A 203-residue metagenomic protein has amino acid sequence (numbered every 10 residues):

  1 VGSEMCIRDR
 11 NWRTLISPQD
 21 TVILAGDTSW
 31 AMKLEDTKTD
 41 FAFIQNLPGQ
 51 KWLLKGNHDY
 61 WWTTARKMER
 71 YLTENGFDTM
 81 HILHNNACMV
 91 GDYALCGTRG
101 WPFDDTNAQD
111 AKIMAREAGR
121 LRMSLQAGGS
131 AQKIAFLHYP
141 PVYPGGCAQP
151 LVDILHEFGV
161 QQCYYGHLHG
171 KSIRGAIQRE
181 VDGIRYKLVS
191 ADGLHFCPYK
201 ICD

Functional and structural regions predicted by a protein language model:
G2-I7: Short, small-residue-biased leader/transition segments that mark boundaries at the very start of proteins
D9-R10, R66, M89, K112 (+3 more regions): Binuclear metal-dependent phosphoesterase catalytic core
R10-W30, Q45-W52: Active-site metal-binding motif and surrounding structural segment of the metallo-beta-lactamase
V22-D27, K51-N57, H81-H84, I134-L137 (+2 more regions): Active-site neighborhood of phospho(di)ester-bond hydrolases with catalytic His/Asp-centered motifs
G26-I44, Y60-G76, P144-P150, S172-D182: Metal-dependent catalytic neighborhoods of phosphoester/phosphodiester hydrolases
G49, N75-H81, G159, V181-I184: A short helix-to-beta-strand connector/capping loop
W52, N57-D59, T63-P150, I154: Conserved catalytic scaffold of divalent metal-dependent phosphoesterases
